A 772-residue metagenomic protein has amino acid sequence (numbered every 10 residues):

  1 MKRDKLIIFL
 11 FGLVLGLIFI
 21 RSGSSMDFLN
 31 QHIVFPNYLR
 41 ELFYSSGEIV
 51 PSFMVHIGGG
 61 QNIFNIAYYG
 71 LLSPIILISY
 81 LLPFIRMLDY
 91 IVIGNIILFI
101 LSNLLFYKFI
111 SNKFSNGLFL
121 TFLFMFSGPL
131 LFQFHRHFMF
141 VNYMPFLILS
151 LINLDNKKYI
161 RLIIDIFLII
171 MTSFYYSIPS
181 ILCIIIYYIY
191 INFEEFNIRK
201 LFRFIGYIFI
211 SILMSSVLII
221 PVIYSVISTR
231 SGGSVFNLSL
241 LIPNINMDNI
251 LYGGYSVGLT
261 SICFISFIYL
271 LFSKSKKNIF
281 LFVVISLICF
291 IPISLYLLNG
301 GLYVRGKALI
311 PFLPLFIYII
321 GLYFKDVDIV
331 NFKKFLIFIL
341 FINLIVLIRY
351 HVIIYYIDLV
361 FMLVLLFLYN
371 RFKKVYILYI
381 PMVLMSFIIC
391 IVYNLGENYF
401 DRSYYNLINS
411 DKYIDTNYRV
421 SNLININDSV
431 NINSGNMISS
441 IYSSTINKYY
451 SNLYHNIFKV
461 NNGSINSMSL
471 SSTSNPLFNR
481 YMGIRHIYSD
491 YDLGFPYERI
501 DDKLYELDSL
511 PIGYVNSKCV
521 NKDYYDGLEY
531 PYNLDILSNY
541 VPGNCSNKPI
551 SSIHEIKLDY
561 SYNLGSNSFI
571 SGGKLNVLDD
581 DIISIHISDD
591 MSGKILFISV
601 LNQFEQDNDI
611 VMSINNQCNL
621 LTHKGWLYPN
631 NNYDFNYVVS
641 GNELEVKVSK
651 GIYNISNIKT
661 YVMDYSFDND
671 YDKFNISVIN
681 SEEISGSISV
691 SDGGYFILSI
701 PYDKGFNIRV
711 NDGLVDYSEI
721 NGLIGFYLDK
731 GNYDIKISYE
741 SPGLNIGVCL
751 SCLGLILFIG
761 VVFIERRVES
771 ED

Functional and structural regions predicted by a protein language model:
I8-G12, G94-F109, N116-N192, F204-I223 (+3 more regions): Membrane-embedded helix bundles of polyisoprenyl
G12-F99, F122-Y143, I227-S231, L238-G254 (+2 more regions): Membrane-interface coil-to-helix junctions
V34, Y38, K200-I310, Y350-V352: Periplasmic/ER-lumenal interhelical loops and adjacent helix-loop junctions in multi-pass membrane proteins
F64-Y69, R86-I97, L123-I148, M171-S180 (+3 more regions): Membrane-interface micro-motifs in multi-pass membrane enzymes
N65-Y68, V383-E397, Y413-Y481, P511 (+3 more regions): Extracytoplasmic/lumenal acceptor-recognition loop(s) of multi-pass membrane glycoenzymes
F99-Y107, F146-K157, L182-Y190, F264-I268 (+4 more regions): Transmembrane alpha-helical segments
N156, Y176, F280-L407, K730-D772: Contiguous transmembrane helix-bundle modules in multi-pass membrane proteins
I553-D772: Active-site-proximal, structured, solvent-exposed surfaces of multi-pass membrane proteins that position macromolecular
